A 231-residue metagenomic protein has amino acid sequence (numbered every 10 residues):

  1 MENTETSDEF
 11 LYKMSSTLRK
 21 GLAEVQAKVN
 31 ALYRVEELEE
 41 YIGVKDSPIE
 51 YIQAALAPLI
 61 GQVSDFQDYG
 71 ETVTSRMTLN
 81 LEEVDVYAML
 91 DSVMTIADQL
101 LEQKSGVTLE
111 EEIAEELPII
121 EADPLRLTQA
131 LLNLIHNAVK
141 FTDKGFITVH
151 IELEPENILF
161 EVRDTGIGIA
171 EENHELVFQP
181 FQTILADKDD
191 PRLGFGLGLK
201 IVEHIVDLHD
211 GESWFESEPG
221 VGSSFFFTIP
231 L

Functional and structural regions predicted by a protein language model:
A54-L59: Short alpha-helical segment of the dimerization/phosphotransfer core of two-component systems
V73, N80-V84, K104-P118: Conserved catalytic submotifs in the C-terminal HATPase_c
N80-T95: A conserved beta-strand-to-alpha-helix junction within the catalytic ATP-binding
Q99, I167-G168: Glycine-rich G1-box
A138-V139: Short helix-loop "hinge" at the ATP-lid/N-box region of the Bergerat-fold HATPase_c
I169-F181: Short conserved segment of the HATPase_c
D210-G211: Conserved glycine-rich
